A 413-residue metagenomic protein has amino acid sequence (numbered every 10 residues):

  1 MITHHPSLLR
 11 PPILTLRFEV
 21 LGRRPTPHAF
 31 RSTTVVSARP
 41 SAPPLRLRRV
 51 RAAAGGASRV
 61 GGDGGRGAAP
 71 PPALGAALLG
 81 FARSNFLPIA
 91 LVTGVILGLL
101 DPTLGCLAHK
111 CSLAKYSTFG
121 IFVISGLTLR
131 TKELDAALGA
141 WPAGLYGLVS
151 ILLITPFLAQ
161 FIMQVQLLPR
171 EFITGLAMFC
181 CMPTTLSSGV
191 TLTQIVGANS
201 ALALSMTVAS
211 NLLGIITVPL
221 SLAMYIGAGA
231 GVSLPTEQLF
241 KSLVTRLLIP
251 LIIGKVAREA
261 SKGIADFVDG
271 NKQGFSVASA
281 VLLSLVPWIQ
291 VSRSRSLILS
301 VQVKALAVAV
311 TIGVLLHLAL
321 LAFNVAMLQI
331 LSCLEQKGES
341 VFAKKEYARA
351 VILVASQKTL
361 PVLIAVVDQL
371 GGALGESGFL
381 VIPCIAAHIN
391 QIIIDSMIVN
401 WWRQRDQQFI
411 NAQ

Functional and structural regions predicted by a protein language model:
I2-L167, G227-F342, D406-Q407: Structural signature of multi-pass alpha-helical membrane transport proteins
A136-A137, S187-N199, V301, L328-Q329 (+2 more regions): Helix-loop junctions at the membrane interface of multi-pass solute transporters
A140-V149, L168-C181, A198-A209, P235-F240 (+5 more regions): The feature identifies polytopic integral membrane transport proteins across all domains of life
S150-L158, C181-S188, A201-I226, V244-I249 (+2 more regions): Membrane-embedded alpha-helical segments of transport systems, primarily multispan ion/solute transporters
A280, L316, L353-P361: Alpha-helical transmembrane segments of multi-pass membrane proteins
F323-L331, V366, V381-Q407: Membrane-helix cytosolic exit motif
S332-C333, Q357-T359, Q369-G372: Short Gly/Pro-enriched loop/turn and capping motifs at secondary-structure junctions
